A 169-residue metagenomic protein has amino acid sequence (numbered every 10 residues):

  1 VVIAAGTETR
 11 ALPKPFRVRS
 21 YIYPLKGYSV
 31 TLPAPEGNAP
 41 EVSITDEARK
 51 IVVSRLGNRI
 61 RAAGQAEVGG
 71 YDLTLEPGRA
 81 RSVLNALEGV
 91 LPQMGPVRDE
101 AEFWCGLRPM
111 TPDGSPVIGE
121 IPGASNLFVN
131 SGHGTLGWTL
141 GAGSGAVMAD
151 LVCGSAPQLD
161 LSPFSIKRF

Functional and structural regions predicted by a protein language model:
V1-S125: Active-site substrate-recognition segment that forms the wall of the catalytic cavity or substrate channel
A34, E120-F169: C-terminal lid/capping helical subdomain adjacent to the catalytic/cofactor pocket in oxidative enzymes
